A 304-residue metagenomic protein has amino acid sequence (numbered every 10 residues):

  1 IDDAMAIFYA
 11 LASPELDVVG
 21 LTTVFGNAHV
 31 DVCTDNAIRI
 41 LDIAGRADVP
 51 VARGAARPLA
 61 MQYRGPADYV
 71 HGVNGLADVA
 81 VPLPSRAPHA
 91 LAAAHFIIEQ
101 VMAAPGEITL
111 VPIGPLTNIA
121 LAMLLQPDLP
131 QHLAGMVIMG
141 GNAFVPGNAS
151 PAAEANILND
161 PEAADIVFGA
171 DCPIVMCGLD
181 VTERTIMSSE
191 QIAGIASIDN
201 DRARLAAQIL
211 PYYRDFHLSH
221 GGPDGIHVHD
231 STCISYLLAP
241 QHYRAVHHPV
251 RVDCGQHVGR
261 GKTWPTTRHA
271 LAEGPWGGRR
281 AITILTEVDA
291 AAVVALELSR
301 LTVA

Functional and structural regions predicted by a protein language model:
I1-A4, A55-Y63, A80-P84, A122-Q131 (+2 more regions): Phosphate-binding glycine-rich loops and adjacent basic patches that engage nucleotide phosphates, nucleic-acid
I1-I38, A47, N74, V79-R184 (+1 more regions): Active-site histidine-anchored catalytic micro-motif
A6-S13, D17-V18, L158, E162 (+1 more regions): Conformational coupling and interaction surfaces
T22-F25, A55-R57, Q256, V288: Short glycine-rich, polar/acidic loop-and-turn segments at beta strand-coil junctions
A28-N36, L59-M61, N142-P146, R251-A270: Short, mixed-charge aromatic SLiMs
V32-A103, R279-D289, V293, L298-T302: Metal-dependent C-N hydrolase catalytic cores
V51, V167, I234: A residue-level signal for conserved active-site and pocket-lining positions in enzyme catalytic cores
A55, G65-P66, G72-G75, N148-E154 (+5 more regions): Glycine-rich, flexible loop/turn motifs
